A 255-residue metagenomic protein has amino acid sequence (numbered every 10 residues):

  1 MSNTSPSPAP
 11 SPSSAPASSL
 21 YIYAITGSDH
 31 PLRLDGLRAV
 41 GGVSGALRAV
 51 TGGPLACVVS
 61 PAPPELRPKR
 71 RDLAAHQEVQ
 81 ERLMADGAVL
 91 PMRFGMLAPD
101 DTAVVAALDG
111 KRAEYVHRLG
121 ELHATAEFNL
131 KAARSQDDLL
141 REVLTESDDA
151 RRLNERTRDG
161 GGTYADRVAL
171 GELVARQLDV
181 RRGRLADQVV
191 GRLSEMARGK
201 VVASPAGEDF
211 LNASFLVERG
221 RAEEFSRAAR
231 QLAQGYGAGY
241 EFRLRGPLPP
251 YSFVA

Functional and structural regions predicted by a protein language model:
M1-A255: An interfacial alpha-helical scaffold signature
